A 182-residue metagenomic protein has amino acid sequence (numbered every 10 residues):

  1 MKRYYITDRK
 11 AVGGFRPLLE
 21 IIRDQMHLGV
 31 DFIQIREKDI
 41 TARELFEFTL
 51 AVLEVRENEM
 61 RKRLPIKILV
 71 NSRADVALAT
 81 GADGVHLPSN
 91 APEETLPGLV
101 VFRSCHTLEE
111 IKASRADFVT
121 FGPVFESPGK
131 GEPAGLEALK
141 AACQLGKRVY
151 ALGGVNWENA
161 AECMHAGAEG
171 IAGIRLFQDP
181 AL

Functional and structural regions predicted by a protein language model:
M1-F118, P133-A134, A141, L145-V149 (+2 more regions): Conserved N-terminal beta1-alpha1 strand-loop-helix module at the mouth
A77, F125-K130: A short acidic, helix-capping loop that chelates divalent metal ions and anchors anionic groups
G122: Conserved, surface-exposed functional patches that form binding/active-site neighborhoods
